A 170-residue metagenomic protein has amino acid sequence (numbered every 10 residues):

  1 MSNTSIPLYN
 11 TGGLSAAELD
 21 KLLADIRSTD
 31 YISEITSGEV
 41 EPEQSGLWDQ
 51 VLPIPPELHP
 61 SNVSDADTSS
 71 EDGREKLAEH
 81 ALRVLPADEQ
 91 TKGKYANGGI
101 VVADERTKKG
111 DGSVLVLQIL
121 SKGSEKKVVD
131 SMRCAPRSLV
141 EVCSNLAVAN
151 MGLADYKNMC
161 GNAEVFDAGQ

Functional and structural regions predicted by a protein language model:
M1-R133: Extended, charge-biased low-complexity segments that typically form long amphipathic alpha-helices/coiled-coils
L115-Q170: Acidic, proline/glycine-rich low-complexity IDRs
